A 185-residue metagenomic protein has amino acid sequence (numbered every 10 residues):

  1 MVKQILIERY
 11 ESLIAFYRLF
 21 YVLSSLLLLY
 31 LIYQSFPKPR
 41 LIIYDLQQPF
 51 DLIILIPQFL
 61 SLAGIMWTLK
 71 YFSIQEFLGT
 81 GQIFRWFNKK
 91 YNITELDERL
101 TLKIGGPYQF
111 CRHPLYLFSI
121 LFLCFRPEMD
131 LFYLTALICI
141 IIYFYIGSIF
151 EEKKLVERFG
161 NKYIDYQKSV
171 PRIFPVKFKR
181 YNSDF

Functional and structural regions predicted by a protein language model:
M1, L31-Q34, Q58-W86, I138-K154: Transmembrane alpha-helical segments that form the membrane-embedded catalytic/substrate-channel core of multi-pass
M1-L27, I149-P171: Alpha-helical transmembrane segments in multi-pass membrane proteins
K3-L6, F36-Q48: Membrane-interface helix termini and inter-helical loops of multi-pass transporters
L19, I53-L55, L134-I138: Hydrophobic alpha-helical transmembrane segments
V22-I32, Q58-L62, Q109-F122: Core segments of transmembrane alpha-helices that mediate helix-helix packing or line hydrophobic substrate/ligand
Y30-I43, F125-F132: Juxtamembrane "helix exit" motif at the C-terminal ends of alpha-helical transmembrane segments in multi-pass membrane
D45-L62: Interfacial segments of alpha-helical transmembrane regions
D97-F185: Hydrophobic transmembrane alpha-helices
